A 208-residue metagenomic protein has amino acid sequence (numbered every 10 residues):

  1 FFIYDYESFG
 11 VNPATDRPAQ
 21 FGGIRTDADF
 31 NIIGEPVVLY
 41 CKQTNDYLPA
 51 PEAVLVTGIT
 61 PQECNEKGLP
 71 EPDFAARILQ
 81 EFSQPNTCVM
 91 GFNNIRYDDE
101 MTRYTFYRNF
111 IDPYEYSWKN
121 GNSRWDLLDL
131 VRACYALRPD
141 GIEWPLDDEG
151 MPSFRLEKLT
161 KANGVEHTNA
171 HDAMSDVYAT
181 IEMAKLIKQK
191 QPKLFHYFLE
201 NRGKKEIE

Functional and structural regions predicted by a protein language model:
I3-D5: Short hydrophobic beta-strand that contains or immediately precedes a catalytic carboxylate
E7-A14: Short acidic, Gly/Ser-rich segments with clustered Asp/Glu that frequently serve as metal-coordination loops in enzyme
D16-F21, R25-T26, N31-I59, F82-K193 (+1 more regions): Metal-dependent phosphoesterase core characteristic of DEDDh/y 3'-5' exonuclease domains
T57-F74: Metal-dependent phosphoesterase signature
E71-Q84: Short, basic/hydrophobic alpha-helical segments
E200-E208: Acidic catalytic cores of enzymes that act on phosphate-bearing nucleotides/polynucleotides
